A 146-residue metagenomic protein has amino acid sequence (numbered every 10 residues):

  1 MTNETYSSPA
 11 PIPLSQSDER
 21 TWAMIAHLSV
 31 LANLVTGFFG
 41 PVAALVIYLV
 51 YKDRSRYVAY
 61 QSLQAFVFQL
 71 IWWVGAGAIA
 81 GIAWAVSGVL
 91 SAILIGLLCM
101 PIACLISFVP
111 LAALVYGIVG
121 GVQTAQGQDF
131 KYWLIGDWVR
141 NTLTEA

Functional and structural regions predicted by a protein language model:
T2-L70, V119-A146: Membrane-interface extramembranous regions at the lipid-water interface
A23-A43, F66-G117: Hydrophobic alpha-helical transmembrane segments in multi-pass membrane proteins
